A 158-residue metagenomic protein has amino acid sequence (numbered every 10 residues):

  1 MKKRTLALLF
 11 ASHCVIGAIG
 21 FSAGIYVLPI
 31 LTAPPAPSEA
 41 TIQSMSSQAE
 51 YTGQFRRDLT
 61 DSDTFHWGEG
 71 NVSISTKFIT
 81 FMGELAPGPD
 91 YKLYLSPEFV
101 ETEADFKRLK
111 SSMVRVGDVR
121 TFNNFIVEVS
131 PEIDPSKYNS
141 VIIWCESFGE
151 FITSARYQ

Functional and structural regions predicted by a protein language model:
M1-L6: N-terminal Lys/Arg-rich, disordered targeting/topogenic segments
A7-I25: Hydrophobic membrane-insertion alpha-helices, especially the h-region of bacterial N-terminal signal peptides
Y26-S75, K107-S111: Transition segment at domain starts
E69-D90: Short, surface-exposed binding/anchoring microloops in extracellular/periplasmic proteins
K77, E84, S96-F99, E146-F148: Solvent-exposed coil/turn segments that connect beta secondary-structure elements in extracytoplasmic/periplasmic
K92-Y94: Beta-strand signatures of extracellular beta-sandwich domains
E103-P131: An anionic, turn-rich surface loop/hairpin at beta-sheet edges that serves as a generic interaction/coordination patch
S130-R156: Short, exposed beta-strand-loop hairpins at the edges of beta-sheets in extracellular/periplasmic proteins
